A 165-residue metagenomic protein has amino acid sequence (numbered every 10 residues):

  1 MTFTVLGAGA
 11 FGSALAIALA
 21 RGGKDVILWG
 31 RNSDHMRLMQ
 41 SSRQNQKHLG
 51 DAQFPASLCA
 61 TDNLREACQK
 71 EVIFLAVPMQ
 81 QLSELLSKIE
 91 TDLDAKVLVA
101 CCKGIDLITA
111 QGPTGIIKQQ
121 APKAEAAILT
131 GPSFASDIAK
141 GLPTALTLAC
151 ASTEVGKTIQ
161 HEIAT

Functional and structural regions predicted by a protein language model:
M1-A52, C59-D62: NAD(P)+-binding Rossmann beta1-loop-alpha1 motif at the extreme N-terminus of oxidoreductases
R21-K24, S41-Q44, T91, P122 (+2 more regions): Generic secondary-structure signature for well-ordered alpha-helical cores
R43-H48, I116-I117, P143-L148: Short, hinge-like loop/turn segments at secondary-structure boundaries
F54, T61-C68, V72-P143, G156-H161: Rossmann-like NAD(P)(H) cofactor-binding subdomain of soluble oxidoreductases
T130, A149-A151: Short beta-strand->loop
